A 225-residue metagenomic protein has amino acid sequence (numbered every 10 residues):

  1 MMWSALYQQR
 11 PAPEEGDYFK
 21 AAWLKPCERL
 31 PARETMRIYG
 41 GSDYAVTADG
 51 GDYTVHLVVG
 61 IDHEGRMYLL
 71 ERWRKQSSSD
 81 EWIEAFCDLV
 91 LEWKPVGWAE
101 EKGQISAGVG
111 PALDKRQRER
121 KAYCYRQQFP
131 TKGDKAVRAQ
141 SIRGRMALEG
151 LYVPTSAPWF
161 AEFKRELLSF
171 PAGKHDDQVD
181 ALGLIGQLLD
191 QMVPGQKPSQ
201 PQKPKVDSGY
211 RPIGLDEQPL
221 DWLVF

Functional and structural regions predicted by a protein language model:
M1-S42: ATPase catalytic-site recognition across NTP-hydrolyzing enzymes
Y7, I142, A181: A residue-level signal for conserved active-site and pocket-lining positions in enzyme catalytic cores
Q9-A12, Q178, I213-G214: Helicase-core coupling region on the C-terminal RecA-like lobe
R10-E14, Y18, R37, V55 (+2 more regions): Mg2+-dependent endonuclease catalytic cores in nucleic-acid-processing enzymes, primarily RNase H-like
A32-I61, A181: Gly/Thr-rich phosphate-binding beta-strand-loop-beta motif of the actin/hexokinase/Hsp70
E166, P171-D190: Charged alpha-helix within mobile-element recombinases
I185-F225: Acidic two-metal-ion nuclease catalytic site recognized across multiple nuclease folds, prominently DnaQ/RNase D-T
